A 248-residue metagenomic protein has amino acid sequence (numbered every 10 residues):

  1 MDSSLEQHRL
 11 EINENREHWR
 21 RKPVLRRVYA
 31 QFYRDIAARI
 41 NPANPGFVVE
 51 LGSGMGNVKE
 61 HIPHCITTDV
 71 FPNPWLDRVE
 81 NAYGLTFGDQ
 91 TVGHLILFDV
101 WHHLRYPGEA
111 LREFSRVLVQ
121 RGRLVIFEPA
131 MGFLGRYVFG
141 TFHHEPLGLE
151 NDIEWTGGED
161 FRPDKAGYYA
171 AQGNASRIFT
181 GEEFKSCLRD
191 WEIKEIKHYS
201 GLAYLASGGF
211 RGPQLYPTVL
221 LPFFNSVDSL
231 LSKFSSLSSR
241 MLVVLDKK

Functional and structural regions predicted by a protein language model:
M1-Y83, M241: Conserved N-terminal segment of class I S-adenosyl-L-methionine
G84-D89: Short conserved loop adjoining the S-adenosyl-L-methionine
I96: A conserved beta-strand element that flanks and buttresses the S-adenosyl-L-methionine
D99-V100: Short catalytic micro-motifs in class I SAM-dependent methyltransferases
G108-R123: A short glycine-rich, Lys/Arg-flanked "PGG" loop and its adjoining helix->strand segment in the class I
L124-R162: Conserved class I S-adenosyl-L-methionine
K165-E183: Acceptor-substrate binding/catalytic loop of class I
E182-S186, K194-K248: A C-terminal cap/extension of S-adenosyl-L-methionine-dependent methyltransferases that defines the acceptor-substrate
